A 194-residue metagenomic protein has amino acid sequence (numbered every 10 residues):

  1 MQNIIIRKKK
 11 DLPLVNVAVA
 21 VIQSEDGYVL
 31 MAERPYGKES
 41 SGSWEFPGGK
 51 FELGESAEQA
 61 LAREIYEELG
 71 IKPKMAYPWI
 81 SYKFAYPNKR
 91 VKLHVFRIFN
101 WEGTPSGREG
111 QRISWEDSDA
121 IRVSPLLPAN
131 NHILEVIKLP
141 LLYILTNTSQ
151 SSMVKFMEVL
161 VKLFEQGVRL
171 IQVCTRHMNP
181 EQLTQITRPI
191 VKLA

Functional and structural regions predicted by a protein language model:
I4, Y28-E68, I80: Conserved Nudix-box catalytic region and its N-terminal flanking loop in Nudix hydrolases and closely related
I4-L30, S81: Conserved N-terminal beta-strand and adjoining loop/helix that marks the start of the Nudix/MutT-like hydrolase domain
N16-A18, G27, V91-H94, Q111 (+1 more regions): Change "...and in nucleic-acid phosphodiester-cleaving endonucleases..." to "...and in nucleic-acid processing enzymes
S24, Y82-T104, D119: Active-site-adjacent beta-strand/loop module that shapes the phosphate/pyrophosphate-binding cleft
I71-S81, F96-R97: A short coil-to-beta-strand element that immediately follows conserved catalytic motifs
K72-K74, K92, E109, F164-G167: Short loop/turn motifs at secondary-structure junctions
V95-R97, P105-K138: NUDIX/MutT-family hydrolases
P105, E135-A194: Conserved N-terminal beta1-alpha1 strand-loop-helix module at the mouth
